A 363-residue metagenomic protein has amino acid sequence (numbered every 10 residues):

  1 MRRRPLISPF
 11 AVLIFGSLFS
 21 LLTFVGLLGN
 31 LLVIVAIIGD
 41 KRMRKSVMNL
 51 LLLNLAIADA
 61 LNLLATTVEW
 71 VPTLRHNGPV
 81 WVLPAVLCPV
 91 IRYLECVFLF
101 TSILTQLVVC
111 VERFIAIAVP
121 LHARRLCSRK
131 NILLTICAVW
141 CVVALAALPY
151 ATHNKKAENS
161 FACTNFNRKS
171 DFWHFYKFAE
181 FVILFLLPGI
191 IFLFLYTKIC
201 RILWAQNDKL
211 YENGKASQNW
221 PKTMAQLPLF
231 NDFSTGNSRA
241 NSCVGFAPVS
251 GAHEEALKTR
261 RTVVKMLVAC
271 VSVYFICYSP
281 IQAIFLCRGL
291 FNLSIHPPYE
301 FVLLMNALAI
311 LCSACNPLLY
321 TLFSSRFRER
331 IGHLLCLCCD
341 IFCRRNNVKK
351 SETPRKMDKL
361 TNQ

Functional and structural regions predicted by a protein language model:
M1-L28, Q363: Extracellular N-terminal segment of 7TM GPCRs
M1-P5, R75-V97, V119, R125 (+3 more regions): Loop architecture of class A 7-transmembrane GPCRs
M1-R3, A205-V264, A269, S325-Q363: Intrinsically disordered regulatory tails of 7TM GPCRs
S8-S20, R44-V109, A116-R124: Extracellular TM2-ECL1-early TM3 structural module of rhodopsin-like
F19-T23, A36, L61-P79, R92 (+6 more regions): Helix-to-loop junction signature of class
G26, T105-V119, Y150-E158, E180-Q218 (+2 more regions): Class A (rhodopsin-like) GPCR signature focused on the TM5-ICL3 interface and adjacent 7TM helical core
L27-I38, L63-E69, V97-L121, T135-C137 (+2 more regions): Cytoplasm-facing ends of alpha-helical transmembrane segments in multi-pass membrane proteins
I191-F192, K265, V271-L286, L303-T353: Seventh transmembrane helix
